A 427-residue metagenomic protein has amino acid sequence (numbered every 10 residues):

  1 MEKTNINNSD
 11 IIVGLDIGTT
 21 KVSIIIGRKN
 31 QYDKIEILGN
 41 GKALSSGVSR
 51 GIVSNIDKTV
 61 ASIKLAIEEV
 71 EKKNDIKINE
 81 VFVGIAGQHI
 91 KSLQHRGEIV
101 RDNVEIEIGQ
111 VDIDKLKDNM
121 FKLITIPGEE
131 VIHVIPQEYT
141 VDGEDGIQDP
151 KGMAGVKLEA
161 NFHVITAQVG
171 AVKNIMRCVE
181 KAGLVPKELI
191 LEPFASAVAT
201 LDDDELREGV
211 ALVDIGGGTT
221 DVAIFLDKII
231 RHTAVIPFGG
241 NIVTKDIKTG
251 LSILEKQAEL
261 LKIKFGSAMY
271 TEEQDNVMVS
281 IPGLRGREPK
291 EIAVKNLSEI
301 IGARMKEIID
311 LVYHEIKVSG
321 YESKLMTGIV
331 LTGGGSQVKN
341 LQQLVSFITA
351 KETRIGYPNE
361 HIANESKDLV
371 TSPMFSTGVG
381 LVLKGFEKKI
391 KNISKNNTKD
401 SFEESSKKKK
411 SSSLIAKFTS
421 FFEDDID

Functional and structural regions predicted by a protein language model:
M1-K21, I25-L212, I229-I230, G240 (+4 more regions): Nucleotide/phosphate-binding catalytic cleft detector across ATP-hydrolyzing and phosphate-transferring enzymes
V22, A197-V198, E208, G217-A223 (+1 more regions): Short glycine/serine/threonine-rich phosphate/pyrophosphate-binding segments that cradle anionic phosphate groups
I85-A86, A167, S267-M269, K324-I348: Glycine-rich phosphate-binding loops at beta-strand->alpha-helix junctions
E208-G250: Glycine-rich phosphate-binding loop of actin/hexokinase-like ATP-binding domains
K245, E299, A303-D310, H314 (+6 more regions): Feature representing long, continuous alpha-helical segments
V277, E352-I355: Flexible glycine/proline-rich, aromatic-decorated loop/lid segments
G356-F402: Glycine-rich phosphate-binding/hydrolytic loop that grips phosphoryl groups
